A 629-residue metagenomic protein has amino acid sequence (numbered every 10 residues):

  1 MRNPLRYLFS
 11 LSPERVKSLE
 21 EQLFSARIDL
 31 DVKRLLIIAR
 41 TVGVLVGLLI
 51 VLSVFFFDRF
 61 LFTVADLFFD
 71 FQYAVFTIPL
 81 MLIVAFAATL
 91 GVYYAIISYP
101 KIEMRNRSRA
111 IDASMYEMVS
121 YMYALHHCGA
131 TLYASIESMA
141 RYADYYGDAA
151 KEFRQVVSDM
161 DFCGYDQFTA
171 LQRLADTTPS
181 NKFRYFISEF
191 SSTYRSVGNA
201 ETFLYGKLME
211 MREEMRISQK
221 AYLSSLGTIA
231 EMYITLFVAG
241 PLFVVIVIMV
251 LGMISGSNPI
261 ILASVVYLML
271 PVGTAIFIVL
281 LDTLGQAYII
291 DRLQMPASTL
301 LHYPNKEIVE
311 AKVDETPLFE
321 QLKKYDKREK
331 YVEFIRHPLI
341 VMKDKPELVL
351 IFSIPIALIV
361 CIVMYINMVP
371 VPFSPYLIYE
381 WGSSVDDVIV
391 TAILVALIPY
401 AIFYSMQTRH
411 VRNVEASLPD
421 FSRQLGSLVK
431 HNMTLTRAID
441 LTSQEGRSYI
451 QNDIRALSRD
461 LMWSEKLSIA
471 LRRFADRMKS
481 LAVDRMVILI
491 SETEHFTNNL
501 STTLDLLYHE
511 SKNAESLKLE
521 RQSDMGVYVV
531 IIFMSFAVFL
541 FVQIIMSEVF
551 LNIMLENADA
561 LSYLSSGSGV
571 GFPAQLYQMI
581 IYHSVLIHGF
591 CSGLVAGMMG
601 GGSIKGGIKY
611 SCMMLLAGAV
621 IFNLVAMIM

Functional and structural regions predicted by a protein language model:
M1-L48, F57-D66, Y73, T77 (+4 more regions): Membrane-interfacial amphipathic helices
M1-R27, V119-M139, Y165-L174, N181-S218 (+9 more regions): Hydrophobic alpha-helical segments characteristic of transmembrane helices
R27-V44, I111-Y145, K220-M232, L339-L350: Cytosolic-side membrane-entry/anchor segment at the start of a transmembrane helix
I38-R59, A87-G91, I217-L280, L350-Y365 (+2 more regions): Bilayer-spanning, highly hydrophobic alpha-helical transmembrane segments
F57-L80, F168-T178, V247-A263, I366-D387 (+2 more regions): Membrane-interfacial helix-loop-helix connectors in multipass membrane proteins
A74-L174, Y185, K306-V313, L318 (+5 more regions): Juxtamembrane/interface alpha-helical elements of multi-pass membrane proteins
M104, Q407, M598-I608: Membrane-helix interface "capping/anchor" motifs
N623-M629: Juxtamembrane boundary at the C-terminal end of a transmembrane helix
